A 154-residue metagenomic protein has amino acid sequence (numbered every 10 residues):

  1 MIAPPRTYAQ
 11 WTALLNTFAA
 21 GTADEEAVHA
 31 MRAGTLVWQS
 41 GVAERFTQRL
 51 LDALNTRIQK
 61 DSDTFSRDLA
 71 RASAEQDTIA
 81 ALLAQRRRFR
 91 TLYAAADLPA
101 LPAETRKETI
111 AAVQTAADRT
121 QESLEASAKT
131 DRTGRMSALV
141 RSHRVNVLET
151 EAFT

Functional and structural regions predicted by a protein language model:
M1-E44: Leu/Val/Ala/Ile-rich N-terminal alpha-helices, chiefly Sec-type signal peptides and the beginnings
M1-I2, E151-T154: Short intrinsically disordered terminal tails
L36-R144, L148, A152: Long, low-complexity or tandemly repetitive, helically biased scaffold regions used for multimeric assembly/adhesion
